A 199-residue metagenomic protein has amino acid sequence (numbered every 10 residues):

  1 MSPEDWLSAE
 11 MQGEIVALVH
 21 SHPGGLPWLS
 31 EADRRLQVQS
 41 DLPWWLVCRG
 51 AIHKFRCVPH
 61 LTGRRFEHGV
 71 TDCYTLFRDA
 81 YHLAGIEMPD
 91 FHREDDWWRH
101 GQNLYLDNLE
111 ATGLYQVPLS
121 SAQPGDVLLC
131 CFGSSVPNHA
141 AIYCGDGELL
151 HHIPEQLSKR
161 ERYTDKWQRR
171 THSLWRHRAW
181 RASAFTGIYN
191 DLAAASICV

Functional and structural regions predicted by a protein language model:
M1-A32: Short HxH-centered metal-ligating active-site micro-motif
E14-A17, S21-L26, H151, L157-S158 (+1 more regions): Extended, compositionally biased flexible segments
V38-P59: Divalent-metal-activated hydrolytic enzyme cores
K54, V58-R65, I188-L192: Intrinsically disordered, low-complexity, Pro/Ser/Thr/Asn/Gly/Ala-rich spacer/linker segments adjacent to signal
E67-A84: Active-site nucleophilic cysteine motif
D79-G85, R93-W98: Histidine/lysine/aspartate-rich catalytic loop segments that bind and position anionic ligands
E94-S158, T164: ...with weaker cross-activation on analogous glycine-rich loops/strands in unrelated enzymes
E161-V199: Glycine- and charge-enriched low-complexity intrinsically disordered segments
